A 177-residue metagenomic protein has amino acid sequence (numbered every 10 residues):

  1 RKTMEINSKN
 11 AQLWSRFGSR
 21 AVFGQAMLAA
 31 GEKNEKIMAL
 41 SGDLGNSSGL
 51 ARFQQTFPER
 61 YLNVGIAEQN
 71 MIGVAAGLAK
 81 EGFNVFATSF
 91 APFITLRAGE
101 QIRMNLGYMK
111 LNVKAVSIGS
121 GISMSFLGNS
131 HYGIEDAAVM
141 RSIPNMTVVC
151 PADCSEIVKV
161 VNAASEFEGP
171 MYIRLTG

Functional and structural regions predicted by a protein language model:
R1-R174: Thiamine diphosphate
